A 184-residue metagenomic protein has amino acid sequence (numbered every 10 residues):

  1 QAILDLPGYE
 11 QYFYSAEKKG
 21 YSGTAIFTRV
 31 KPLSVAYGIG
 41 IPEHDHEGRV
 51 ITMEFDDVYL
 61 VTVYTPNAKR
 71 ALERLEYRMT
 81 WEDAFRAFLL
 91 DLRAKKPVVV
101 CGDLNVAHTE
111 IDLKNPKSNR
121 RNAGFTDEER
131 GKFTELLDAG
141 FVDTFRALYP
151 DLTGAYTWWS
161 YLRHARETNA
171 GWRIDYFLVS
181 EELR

Functional and structural regions predicted by a protein language model:
Q1, Y14, A147, S180: Conserved residues at the C-terminal ends of beta-strands
A2-R70: Structured beta-strand-rich core segments of catalytic domains in phosphoester-bond hydrolases
P7-E10, A84-I174: Metal-dependent phosphoesterases centered on the DNase I-like endonuclease/exonuclease/phosphatase
K19-S34, L152-A155, A165-R184: Conserved beta strand-loop-helix elements of the APE1-like EEP
Y37, H44, E76-R93: Internal catalytic-core helix/loop-beta-alpha segment that presents or stabilizes conserved functional determinants
G40-I41, P66-E82, K117-N122: Surface-exposed cleft-lining segments at the edges of enzyme active sites
Y64, N105, F177: Anionic group-transfer/hydrolysis microenvironments
